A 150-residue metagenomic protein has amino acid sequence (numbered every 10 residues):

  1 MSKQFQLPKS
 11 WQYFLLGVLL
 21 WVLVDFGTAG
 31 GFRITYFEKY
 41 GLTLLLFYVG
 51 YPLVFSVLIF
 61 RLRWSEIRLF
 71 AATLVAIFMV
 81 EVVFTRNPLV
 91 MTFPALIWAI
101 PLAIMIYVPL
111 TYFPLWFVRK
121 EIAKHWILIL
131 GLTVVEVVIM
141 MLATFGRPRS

Functional and structural regions predicted by a protein language model:
M1-S150: Aromatic-rich, lipid-facing transmembrane alpha helices and their immediate juxtamembrane interface loops in integral
